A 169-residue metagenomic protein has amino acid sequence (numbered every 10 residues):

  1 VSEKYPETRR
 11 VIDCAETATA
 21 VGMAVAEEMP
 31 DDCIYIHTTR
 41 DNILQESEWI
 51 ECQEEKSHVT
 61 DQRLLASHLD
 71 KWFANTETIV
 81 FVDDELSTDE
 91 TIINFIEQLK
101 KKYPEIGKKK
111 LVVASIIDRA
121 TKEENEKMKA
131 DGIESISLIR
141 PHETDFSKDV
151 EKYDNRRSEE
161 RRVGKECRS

Functional and structural regions predicted by a protein language model:
V1-Y5: An N-terminal, well-structured beta->alpha segment
E7-A15, S169: Short glycine-rich phosphate-binding loop at a beta-alpha junction
R10, T78-V80, V112: Structural motif
V11-D13, I34-T38, S135-L138: General beta-strand structural signal in soluble alpha/beta enzymes
V21-M29, I92-Q98: Short Gly/Thr/Asp-enriched flexible loops that form oxyanion-binding sites at enzyme active sites
M29-I79, I93: Short, glycine/charge-rich flexible loops or terminal/linker lids adjacent to PRPP-binding catalytic cores
A74-K102, I106: Intrinsically disordered, low-complexity linker/loop segments enriched in Gly/Pro and charged/polar residues
E97-R162, R168-S169: PRPP-dependent phosphoribosyltransferase catalytic core
